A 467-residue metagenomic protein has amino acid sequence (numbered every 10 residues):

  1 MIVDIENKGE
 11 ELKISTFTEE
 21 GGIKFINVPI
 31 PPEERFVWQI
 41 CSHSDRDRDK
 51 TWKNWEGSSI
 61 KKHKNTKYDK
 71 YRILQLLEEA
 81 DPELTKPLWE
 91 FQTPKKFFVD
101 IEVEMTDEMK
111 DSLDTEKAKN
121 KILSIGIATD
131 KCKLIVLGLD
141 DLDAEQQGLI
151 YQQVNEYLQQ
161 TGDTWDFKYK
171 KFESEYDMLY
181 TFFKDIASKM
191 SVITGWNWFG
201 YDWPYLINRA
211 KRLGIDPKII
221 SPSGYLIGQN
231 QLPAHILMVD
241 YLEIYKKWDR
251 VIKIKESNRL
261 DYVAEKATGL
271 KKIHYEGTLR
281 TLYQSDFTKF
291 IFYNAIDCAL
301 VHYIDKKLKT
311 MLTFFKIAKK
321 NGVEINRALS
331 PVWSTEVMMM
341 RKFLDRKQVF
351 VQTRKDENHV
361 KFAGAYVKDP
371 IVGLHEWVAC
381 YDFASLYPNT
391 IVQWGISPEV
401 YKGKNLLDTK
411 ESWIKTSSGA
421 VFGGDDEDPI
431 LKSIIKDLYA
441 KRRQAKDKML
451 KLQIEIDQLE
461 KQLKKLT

Functional and structural regions predicted by a protein language model:
M1-L76, S188, R212-P233, G269-H274 (+6 more regions): Non-catalytic nucleic-acid-binding interfaces of large nucleic-acid enzymes and RNP effectors
D4-S42, E79-V192: Conserved RNase H-like, two-metal-ion catalytic cores of nucleic-acid enzymes
L88-E108, N208, I215-D216, S223-G224 (+2 more regions): Extended, Lys/Arg-enriched charged tracts that mediate electrostatic binding to polyanionic substrates
T106-M109, V136-L137, W203-P204, K247-W248 (+6 more regions): Short helix/loop capping segments that flank catalytic or ligand/cofactor-binding pockets
G138-K255, Y262: Conserved DEDDh/DEDDy metal-dependent 3′-5′ exonuclease domain
A187-D202, R209, L242-W333: Acidic, Mg2+-coordinating catalytic module of metal-dependent nucleases/exonucleases that use a two-metal-ion mechanism
R280-G395, K464-T467: Common nucleic-acid-contacting/processivity interface regions adjacent to the catalytic cores of nucleic-acid enzymes
E376-W377, F383-T467: Helical catalytic core of nucleic-acid polymerases
